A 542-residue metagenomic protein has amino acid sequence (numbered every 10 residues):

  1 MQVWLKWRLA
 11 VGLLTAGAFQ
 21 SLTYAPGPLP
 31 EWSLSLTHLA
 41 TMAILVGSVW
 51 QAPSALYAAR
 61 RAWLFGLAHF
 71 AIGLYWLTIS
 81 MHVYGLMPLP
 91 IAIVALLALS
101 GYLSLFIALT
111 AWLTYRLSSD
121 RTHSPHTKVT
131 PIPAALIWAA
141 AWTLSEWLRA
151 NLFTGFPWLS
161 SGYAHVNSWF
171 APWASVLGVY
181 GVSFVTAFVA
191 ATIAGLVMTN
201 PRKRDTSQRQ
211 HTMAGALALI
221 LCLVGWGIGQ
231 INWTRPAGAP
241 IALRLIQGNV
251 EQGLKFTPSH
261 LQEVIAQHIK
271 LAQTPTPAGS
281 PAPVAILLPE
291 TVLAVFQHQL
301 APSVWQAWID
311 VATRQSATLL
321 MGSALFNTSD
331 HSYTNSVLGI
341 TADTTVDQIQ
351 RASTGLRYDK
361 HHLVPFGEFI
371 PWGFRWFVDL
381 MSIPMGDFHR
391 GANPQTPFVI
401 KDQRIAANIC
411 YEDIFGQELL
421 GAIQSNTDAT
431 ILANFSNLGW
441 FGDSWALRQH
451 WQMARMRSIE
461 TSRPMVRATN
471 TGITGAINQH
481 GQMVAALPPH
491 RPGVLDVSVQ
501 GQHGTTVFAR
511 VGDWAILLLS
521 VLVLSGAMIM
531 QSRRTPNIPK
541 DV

Functional and structural regions predicted by a protein language model:
M1-N232, F435, G442-S444, R457 (+5 more regions): Membrane-embedded alpha-helical bundles of multi-pass enzymes that act on lipidic or dolichyl-linked glycan substrates
I231-A515: Soluble catalytic domains of enzymes that build or remodel membrane lipids, polysaccharides, and related
